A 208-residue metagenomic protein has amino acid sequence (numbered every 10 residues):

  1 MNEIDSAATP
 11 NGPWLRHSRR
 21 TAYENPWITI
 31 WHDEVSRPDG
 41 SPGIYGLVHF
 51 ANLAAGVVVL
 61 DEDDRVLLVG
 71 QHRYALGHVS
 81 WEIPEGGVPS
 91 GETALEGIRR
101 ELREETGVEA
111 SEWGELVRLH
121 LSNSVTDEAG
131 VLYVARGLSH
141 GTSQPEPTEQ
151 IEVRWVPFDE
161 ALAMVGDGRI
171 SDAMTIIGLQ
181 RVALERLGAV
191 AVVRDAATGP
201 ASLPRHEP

Functional and structural regions predicted by a protein language model:
M1-E24, A201-H206: Extreme N-terminal tail/first-helix region
R16, I30, I44-Y45, V69 (+3 more regions): Hydrophobic residues on conserved beta-strands that form the core of alpha/beta folds
H17-G56, E62: Acidic, metal-coordinating catalytic segment for phosphate/diphosphate chemistry, firing primarily on the Nudix
T21-N25, Y74, L119-V131, L187: Acidic pyrophosphate-coordinating catalytic loop
G43-I44, A51-G56, D61, G87-A173 (+1 more regions): Unchanged
F50-H78, E82-E85: A glycine-rich, hydrophobic loop/mini-helix early in the fold
L179: C-terminal boundary of histidine-terminating zinc-finger modules
V182-R194: Short helix-capping/linker segments at secondary-structure and domain boundaries
